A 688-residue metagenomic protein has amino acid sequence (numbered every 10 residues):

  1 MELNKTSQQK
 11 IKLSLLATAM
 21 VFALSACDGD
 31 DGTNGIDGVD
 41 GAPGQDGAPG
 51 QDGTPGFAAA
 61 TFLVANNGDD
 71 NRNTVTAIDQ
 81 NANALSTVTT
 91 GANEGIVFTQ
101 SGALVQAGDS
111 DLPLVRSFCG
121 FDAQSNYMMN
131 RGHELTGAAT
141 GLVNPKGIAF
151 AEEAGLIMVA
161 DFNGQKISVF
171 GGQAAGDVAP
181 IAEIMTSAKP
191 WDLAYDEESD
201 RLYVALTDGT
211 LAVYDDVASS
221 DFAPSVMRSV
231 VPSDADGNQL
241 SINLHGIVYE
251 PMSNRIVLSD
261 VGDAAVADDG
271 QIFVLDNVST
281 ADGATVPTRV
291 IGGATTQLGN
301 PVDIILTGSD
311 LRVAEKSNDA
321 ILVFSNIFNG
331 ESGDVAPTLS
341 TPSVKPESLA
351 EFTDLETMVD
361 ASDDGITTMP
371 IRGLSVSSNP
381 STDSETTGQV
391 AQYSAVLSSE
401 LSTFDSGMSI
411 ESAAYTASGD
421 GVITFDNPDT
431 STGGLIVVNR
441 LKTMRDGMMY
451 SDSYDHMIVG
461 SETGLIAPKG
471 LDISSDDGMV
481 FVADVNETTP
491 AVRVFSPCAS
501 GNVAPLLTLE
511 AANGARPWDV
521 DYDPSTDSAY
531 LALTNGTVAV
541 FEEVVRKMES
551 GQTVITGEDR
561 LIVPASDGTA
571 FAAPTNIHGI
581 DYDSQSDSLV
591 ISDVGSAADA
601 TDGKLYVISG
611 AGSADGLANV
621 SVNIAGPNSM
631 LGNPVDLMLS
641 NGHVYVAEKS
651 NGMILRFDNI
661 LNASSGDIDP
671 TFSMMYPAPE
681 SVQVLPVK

Functional and structural regions predicted by a protein language model:
A23-A26: C-terminal motif of bacterial Sec signal peptides marking the signal peptidase cleavage site
D28-A59: Collagen/collagen-like triple-helix recognition
Q51-T89, I96-A103, F118-C119, H133 (+7 more regions): An edge-strand/N-cap motif at the start of beta-rich repeat modules
F62-D69, F98-Q100, V105-D111, F150-E152 (+19 more regions): Conserved beta-strand positions in repeat-built beta-propeller and related beta-rich domains
D70-T76, L112-F118, Q165-F170, T210-D215 (+8 more regions): Structural motif
N81-T89, M129-A139, V178-I184, A223-N238 (+8 more regions): A short beta-strand motif characteristic of beta-propeller blades
T89-G102, A138-E153, M185-E197, S233-M252 (+10 more regions): Beta-rich, blade/repeat-based domains predominating in secreted/periplasmic proteins but also intracellular
S117-N126, V169-G176, Y214-F222, V274-G283 (+6 more regions): Short loop/turn segments immediately following beta-strands, especially the blade-tip and inter-blade linker loops
